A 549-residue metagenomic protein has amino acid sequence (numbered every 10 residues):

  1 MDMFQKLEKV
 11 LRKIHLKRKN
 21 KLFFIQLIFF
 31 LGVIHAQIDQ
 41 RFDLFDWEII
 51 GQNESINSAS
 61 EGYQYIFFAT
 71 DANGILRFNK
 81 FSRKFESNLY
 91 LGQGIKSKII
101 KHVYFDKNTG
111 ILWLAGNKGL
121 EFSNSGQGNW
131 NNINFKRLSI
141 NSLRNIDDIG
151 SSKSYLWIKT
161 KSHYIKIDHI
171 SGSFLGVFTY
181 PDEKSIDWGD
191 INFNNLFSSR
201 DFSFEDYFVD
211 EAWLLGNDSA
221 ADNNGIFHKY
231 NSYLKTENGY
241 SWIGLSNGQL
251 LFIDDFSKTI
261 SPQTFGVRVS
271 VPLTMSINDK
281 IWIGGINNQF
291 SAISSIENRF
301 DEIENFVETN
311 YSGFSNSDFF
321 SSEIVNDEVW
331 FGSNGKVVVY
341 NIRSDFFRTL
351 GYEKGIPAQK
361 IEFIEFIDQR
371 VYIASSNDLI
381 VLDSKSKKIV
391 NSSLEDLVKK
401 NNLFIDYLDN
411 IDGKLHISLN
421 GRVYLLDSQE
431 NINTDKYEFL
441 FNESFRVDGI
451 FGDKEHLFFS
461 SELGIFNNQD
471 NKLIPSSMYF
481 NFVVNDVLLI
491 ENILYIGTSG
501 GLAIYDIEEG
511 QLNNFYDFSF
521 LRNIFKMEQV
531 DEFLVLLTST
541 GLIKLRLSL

Functional and structural regions predicted by a protein language model:
M1-L44, Y155: Bacterial Sec-dependent N-terminal signal peptides
R41-G62, Y90-K107, I133-K153, V177-E237 (+7 more regions): Short coil-to-beta transitions that initiate beta-strands within beta-rich domains
Y65-A69, I111-W113, Y155-I158, Y240-I243 (+7 more regions): Conserved beta-propeller blade signature
T70-L89: Beta-propeller domains
A72-I75, N117-E121, K161-I165, F202-E205 (+8 more regions): Loop/turn residues immediately N-terminal
K80-R83, N124-G128, D168-G172, D254-S257 (+7 more regions): Short loop/turn segments that connect beta-strands within beta-propeller blades
K101-H163, H169, G285-S294, N298: A generic tandem-repeat structural signature
E508, L521-L549: Blade-level signature of beta-propeller repeat domains, shared across WD40, Kelch, NHL, RCC1 and BNR/Asp-box propellers
